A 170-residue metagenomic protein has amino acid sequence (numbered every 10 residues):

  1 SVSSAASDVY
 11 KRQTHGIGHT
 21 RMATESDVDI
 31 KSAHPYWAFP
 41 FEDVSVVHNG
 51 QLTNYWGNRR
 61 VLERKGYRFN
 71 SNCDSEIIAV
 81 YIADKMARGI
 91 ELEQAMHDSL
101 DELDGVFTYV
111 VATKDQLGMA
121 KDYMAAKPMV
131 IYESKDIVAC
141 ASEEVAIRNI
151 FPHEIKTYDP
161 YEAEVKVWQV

Functional and structural regions predicted by a protein language model:
S1-A6, Y10: Single conserved hydrophobic/aromatic residue that forms the stacking wall/gate of nucleotide- or nucleobase-binding
S4, E25-V28, V46, N54-G57 (+5 more regions): Short helix/loop capping segments that flank catalytic or ligand/cofactor-binding pockets
H15-R21, S26: Regulatory sensory and allosteric helical modules in signal-transduction proteins and certain transcription factors
K31-A38, T157-D159: Flexible, small-/acidic-enriched active-site or ligand-binding loops
H34-Q51, D101-E144: Conserved catalytic micro-motifs used in adenylation/nucleotidyl-transfer and phosphoryl/amide- and methyl-transfer
E42-N58, V167-V170: Conserved beta-strand-loop-short alpha-helix elements that form and flank the Mn2+/Mg2+-coordinating active site
T53-M119, C140: Short histidine
A146-V170: A short, charged
